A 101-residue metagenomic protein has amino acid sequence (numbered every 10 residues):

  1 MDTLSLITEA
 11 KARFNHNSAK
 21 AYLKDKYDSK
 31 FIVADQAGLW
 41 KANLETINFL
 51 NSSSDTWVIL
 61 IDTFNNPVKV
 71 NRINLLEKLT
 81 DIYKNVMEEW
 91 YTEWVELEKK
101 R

Functional and structural regions predicted by a protein language model:
M1-R101: A preference for well-ordered globular domain cores that mediate specific macromolecular interactions or catalysis
